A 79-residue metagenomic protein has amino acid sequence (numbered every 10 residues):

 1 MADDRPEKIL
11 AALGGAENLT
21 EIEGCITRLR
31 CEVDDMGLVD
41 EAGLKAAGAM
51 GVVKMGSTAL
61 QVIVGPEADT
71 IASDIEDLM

Functional and structural regions predicted by a protein language model:
D3-M79: Membrane-embedded alpha-helical signal segments
